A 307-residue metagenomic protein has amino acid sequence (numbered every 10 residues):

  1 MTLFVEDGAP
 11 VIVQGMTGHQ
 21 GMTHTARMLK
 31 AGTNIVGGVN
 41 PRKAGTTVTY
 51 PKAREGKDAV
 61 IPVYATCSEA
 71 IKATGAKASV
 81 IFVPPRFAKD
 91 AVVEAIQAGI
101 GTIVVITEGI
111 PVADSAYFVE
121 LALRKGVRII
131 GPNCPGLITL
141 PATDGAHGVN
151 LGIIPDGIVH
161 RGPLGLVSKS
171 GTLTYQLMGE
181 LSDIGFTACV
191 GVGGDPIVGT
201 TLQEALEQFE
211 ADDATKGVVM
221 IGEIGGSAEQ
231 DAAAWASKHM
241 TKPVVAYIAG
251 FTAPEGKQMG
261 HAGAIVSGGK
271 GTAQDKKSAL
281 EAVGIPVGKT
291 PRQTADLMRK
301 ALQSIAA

Functional and structural regions predicted by a protein language model:
M1-A307: Catalytic-core regions of core metabolic enzymes, especially those transforming organic acids/acyl-group intermediates
